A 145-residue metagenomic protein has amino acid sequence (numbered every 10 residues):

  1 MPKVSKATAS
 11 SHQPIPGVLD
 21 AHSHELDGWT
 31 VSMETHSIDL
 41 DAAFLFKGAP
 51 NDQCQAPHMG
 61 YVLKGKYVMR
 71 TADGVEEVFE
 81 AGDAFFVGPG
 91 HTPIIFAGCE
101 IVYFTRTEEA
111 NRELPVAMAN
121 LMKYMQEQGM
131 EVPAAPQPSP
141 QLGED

Functional and structural regions predicted by a protein language model:
M1-A43, P50, E127-D145: A short, N-terminal "cap"/entry segment at the start of jelly-roll beta-barrel domains of the cupin/DSBH fold
H22, M59, T92: Short, surface-exposed charged micro-motifs
A43-Q53, R70-T71, V78: Short histidine-centered beta-strand/loop micro-motifs that create catalytic or ligand/metal-coordination sites
D52-M69: Short, conserved beta-strand element in jelly-roll/cupin
V68-A72, I94-F96: A generic structural motif
A72-G90: Short acidic-glycine-tyrosine-enriched beta hairpin
G88-L114: Ligand-binding loop in jelly-roll beta-barrel domains
T107-E127: Short peripheral tails and domain-boundary helices/loops at the edges of structured domains
